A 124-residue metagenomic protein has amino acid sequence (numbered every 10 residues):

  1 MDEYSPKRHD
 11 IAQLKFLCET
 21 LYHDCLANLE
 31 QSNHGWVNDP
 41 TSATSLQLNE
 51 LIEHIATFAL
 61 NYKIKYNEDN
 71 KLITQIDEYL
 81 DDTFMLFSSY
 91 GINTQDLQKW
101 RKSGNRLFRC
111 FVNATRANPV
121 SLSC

Functional and structural regions predicted by a protein language model:
M1-S45: Short terminal alpha-helical segments
E3, I11, K15, A59-I64 (+2 more regions): Glycine-centered signal
Y4, F16, Y66, F108-F111: Aromatic (phenylalanine/tyrosine) cluster motif
L14, C18-C25, L48-I55, L72-L80: Short amphipathic alpha-helical heptad-repeat segments
Y22, L26, E30, A56 (+5 more regions): Alpha-helical repeat scaffolds in large eukaryotic proteins
E30-S42, I64-I73, Y90-L97: Charged, low-complexity interaction regions
D77-C124: Amphipathic alpha-helical binding modules
